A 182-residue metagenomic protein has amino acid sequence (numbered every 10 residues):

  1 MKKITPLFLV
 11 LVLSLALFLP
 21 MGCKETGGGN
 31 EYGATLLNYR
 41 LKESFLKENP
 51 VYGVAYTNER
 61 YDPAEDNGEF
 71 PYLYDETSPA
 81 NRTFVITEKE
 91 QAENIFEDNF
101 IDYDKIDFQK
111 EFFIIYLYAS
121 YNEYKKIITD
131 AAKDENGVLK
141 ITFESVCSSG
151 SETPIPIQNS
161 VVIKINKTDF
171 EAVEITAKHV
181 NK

Functional and structural regions predicted by a protein language model:
M1-P6: Positively charged n-region of N-terminal signal peptides that target proteins for export
L7-L9, V85: Generic alpha-helix initiation/capping and coil-helix boundary signal
L9-V10, I163: Enrichment for repetitive, rod-forming helical segments
V10-P20: Bacterial N-terminal signal peptides
C23-K182: Exposed, flexible binding/inhibitory loops of compact, secreted disulfide-stabilized domains
